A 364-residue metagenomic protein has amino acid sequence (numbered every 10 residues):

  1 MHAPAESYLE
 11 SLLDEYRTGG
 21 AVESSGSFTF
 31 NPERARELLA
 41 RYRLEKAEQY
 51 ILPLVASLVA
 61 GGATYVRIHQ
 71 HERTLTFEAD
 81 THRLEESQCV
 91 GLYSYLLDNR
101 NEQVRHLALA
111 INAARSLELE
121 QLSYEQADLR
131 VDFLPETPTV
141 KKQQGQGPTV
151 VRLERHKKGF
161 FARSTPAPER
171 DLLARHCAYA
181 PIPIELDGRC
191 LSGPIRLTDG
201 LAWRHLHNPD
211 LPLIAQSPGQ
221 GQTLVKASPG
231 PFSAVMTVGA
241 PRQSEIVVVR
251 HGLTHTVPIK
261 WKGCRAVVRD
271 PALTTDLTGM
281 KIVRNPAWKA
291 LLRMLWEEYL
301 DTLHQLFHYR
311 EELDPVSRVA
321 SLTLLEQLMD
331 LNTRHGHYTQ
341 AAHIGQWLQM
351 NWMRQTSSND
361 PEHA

Functional and structural regions predicted by a protein language model:
M1-R163, L313-L325, R334, A341-A364: GHKL (Bergerat-fold) ATPase N-terminal catalytic module, capturing the glycine-rich phosphate-binding loop and acidic
S24, R43, A47, F161-A162 (+5 more regions): Generic alpha-helical structural element
E48, A108, A167-D171, K262-A266 (+2 more regions): Non-catalytic, well-ordered alpha-helical scaffold segments
L58, R115-Q121, C177-I184, A272 (+2 more regions): Conserved NTP-handling cores and scaffolds of large molecular machines
D98-N99, R105-L107, L186, W296-T302: Short C-terminal domain-edge/linker segments immediately following a structured domain
H106-S116, S192-G200, Q305-L313: Noncatalytic linker/hinge segments flanking ATPase motor cores
T139-V140, F161-K281, T339-A364: GHKL/Histidine-kinase-like ATPase module
P271-T333: Mixed-charge (acidic/basic) macromolecular-recognition segments
